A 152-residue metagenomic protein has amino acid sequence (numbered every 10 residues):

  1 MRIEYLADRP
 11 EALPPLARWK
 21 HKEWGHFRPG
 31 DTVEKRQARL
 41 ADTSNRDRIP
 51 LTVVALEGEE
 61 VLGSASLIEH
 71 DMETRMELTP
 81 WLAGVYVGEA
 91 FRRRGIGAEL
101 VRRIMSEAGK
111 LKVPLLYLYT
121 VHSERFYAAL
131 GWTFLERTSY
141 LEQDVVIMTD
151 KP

Functional and structural regions predicted by a protein language model:
R2-L16: A short beta-loop-alpha structural element at the N-terminal edge of CoA-dependent acyl/N-acetyltransferase catalytic
L16-W24: Hydrophobic alpha-helical core bundles mediating ligand binding, dimerization, or RNAP-core interactions
G25-V54, L62: Active-site rim helix/loop that mediates acceptor-substrate recognition in acyltransferases
T52-V54, E60-H70, W81, Y86: Conserved beta-strand in the GNAT
I68-T79, R94: Helix-adjacent hinge/juxtasegments
F91, G95-R103: Conserved acetyl-CoA pyrophosphate-binding loop and the N-cap/start of the following alpha-helix in GNAT-like
A108-T120: Conserved GNAT acetyl-CoA-binding A-motif
L118-S123, T133-P152: C-terminal "cap" of GNAT-fold acetyltransferases
